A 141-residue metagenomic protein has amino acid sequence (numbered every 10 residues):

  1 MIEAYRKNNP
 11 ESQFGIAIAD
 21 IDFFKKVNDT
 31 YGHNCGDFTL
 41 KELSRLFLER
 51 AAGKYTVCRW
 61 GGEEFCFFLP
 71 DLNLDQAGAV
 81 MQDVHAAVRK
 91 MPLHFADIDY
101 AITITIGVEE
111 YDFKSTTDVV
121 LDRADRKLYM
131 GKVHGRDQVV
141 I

Functional and structural regions predicted by a protein language model:
I2-G15, D22-E49, C58-G62, C66-F67 (+3 more regions): Conserved long alpha-helical elements within nucleotide-processing catalytic cores of c-di-GMP signaling and class III
Y5-R6, E49-K54, A86-I98, M130: Short catalytic/binding micro-motifs of nucleotide second-messenger systems
D29, F68-L72, R89, Y111-D112: Residue-level recognition of strand-loop junctions within catalytic nucleotide-signaling folds
T56-R59, Y100: A short pre-motif secondary-structure segment
L74, G78-Q82, A96, E109-V140: Catalytic-core segments of nucleotide cyclases and related cyclic-nucleotide turnover enzymes
